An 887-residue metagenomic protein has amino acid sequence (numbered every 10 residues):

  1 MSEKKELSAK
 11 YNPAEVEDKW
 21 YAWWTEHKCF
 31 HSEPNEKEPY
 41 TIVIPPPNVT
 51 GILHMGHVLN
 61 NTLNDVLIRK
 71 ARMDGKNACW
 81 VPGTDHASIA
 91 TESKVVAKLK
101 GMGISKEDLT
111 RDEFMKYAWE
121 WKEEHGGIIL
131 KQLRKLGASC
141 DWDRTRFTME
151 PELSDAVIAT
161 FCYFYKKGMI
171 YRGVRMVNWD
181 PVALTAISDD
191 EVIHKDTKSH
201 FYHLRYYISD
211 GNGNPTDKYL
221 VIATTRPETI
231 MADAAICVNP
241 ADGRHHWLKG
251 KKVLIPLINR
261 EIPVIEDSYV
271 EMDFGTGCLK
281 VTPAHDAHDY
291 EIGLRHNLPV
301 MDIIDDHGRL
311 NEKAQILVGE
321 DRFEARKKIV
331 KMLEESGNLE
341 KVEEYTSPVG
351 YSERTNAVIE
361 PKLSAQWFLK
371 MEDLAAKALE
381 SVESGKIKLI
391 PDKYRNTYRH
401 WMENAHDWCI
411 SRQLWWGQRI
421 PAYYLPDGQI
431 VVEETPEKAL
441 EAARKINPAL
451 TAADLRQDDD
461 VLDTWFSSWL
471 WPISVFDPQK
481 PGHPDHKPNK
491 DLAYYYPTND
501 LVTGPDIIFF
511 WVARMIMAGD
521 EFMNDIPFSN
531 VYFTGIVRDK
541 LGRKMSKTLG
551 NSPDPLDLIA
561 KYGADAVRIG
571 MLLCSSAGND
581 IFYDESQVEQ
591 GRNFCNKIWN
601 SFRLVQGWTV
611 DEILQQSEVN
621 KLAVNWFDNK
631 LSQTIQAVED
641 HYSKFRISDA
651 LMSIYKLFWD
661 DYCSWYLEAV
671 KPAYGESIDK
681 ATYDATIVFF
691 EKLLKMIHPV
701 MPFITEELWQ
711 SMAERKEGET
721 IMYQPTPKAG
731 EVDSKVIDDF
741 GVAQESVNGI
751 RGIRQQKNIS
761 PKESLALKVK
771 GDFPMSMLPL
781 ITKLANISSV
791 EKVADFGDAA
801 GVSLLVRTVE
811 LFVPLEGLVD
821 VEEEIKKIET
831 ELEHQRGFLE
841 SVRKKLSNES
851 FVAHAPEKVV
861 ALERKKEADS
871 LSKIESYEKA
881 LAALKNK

Functional and structural regions predicted by a protein language model:
M1-M55, A78, E353, D392 (+1 more regions): Non-catalytic terminal extensions that flank enzyme cores
K5, K10, D18-K19, W23-H27 (+13 more regions): Residue patterns forming the tRNA-binding/recognition surfaces of aminoacyl-tRNA synthetases and related DALR
P34-V95, T148, V157, I222-T225 (+5 more regions): N-terminal catalytic cores of NTP/NDP-binding nucleotidyl/phosphoryl-transfer enzymes
E36-P39, P45-P46, V81-E92, T145-L153 (+3 more regions): Short, solvent-exposed turn/loop segments enriched in Gly/Ser/Thr/Pro and often Arg
R69-N77, K98-R111, K131, K135-C140 (+19 more regions): Secondary-structure transition/capping motifs at alpha-helix termini and the adjoining loop/turn into the next element
F201-H203, H400-F466, L470, E521-A564 (+2 more regions): Feature 926 captures the class I aminoacyl-tRNA synthetase adenylation module centered on the KMSKS loop
T216, I222-V281, H285-E291: Protease-associated
N259-I265, D460-Y496, D660, S664-L667: Active-site-adjacent "gating/activation" loops or surface patches in catalytic cores
